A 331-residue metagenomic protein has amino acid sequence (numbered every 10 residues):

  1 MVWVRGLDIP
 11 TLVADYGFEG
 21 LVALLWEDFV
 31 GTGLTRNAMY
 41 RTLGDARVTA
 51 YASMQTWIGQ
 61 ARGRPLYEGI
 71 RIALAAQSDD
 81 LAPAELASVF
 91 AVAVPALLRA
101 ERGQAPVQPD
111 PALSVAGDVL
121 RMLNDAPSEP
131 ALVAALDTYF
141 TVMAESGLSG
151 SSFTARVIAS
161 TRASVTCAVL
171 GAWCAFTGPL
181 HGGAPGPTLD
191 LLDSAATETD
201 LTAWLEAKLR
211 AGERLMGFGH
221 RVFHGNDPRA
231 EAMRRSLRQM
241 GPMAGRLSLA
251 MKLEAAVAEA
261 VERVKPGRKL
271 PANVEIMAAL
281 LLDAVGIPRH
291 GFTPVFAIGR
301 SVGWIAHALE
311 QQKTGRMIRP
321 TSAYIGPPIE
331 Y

Functional and structural regions predicted by a protein language model:
M1-Y331: Hydrophobic alpha-helical bundle cores within soluble ligand-binding/oligomerization subdomains
